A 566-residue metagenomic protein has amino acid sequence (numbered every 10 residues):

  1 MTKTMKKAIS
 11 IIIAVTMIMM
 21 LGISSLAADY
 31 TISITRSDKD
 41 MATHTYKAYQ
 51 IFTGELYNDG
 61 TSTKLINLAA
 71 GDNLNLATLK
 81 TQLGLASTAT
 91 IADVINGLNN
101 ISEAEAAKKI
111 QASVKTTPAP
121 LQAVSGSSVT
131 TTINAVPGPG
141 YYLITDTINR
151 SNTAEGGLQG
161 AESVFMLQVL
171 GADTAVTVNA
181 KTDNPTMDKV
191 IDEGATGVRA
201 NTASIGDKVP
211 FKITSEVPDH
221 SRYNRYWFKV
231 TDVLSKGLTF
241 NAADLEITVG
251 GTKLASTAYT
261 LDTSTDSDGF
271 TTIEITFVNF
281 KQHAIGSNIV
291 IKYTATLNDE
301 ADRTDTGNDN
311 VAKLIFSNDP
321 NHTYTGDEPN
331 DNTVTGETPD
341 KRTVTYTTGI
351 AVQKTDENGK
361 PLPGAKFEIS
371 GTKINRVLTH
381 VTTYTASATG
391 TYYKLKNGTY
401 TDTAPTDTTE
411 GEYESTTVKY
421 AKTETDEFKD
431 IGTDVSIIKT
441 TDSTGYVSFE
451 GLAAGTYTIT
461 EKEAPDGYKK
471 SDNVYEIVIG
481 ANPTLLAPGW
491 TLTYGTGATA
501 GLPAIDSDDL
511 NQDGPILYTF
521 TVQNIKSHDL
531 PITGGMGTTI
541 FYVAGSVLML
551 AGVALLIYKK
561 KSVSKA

Functional and structural regions predicted by a protein language model:
T2-A566: Solvent-exposed loop/turn and edge beta-strand elements of beta-rich ligand-binding domains
